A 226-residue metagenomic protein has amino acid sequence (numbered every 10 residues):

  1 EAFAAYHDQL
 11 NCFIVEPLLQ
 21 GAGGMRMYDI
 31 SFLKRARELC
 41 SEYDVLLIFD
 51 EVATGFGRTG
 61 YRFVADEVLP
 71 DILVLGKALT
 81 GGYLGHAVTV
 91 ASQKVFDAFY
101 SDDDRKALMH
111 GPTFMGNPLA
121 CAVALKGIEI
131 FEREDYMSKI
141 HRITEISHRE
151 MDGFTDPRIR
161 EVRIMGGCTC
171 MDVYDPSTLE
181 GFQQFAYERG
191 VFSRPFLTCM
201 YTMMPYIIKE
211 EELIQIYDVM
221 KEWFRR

Functional and structural regions predicted by a protein language model:
E1-R226: Conserved N-terminal phosphate-binding loop of PLP-dependent enzymes in the Aspartate aminotransferase
